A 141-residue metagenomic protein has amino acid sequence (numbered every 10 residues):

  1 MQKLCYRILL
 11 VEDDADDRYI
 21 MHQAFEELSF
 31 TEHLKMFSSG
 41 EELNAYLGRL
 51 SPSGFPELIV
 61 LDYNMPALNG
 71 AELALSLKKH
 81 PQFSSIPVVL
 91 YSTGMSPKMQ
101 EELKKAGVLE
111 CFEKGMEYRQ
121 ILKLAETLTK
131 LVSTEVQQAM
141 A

Functional and structural regions predicted by a protein language model:
Y6-F25, I59: Conserved acidic segment of CheY-like receiver
M36-L58: Acidic, metal-coordinating helix/loop segments flanking the phosphotransfer/catalytic sites of two-component signaling
L61-Y63: Active-site residues of response regulator receiver
M65-A67: Receiver (REC) domain active-site loop signature in two-component systems and cognate sites in sensor histidine kinases
Y91-S92: Hydrophobic/aromatic residues positioned on beta-strands within the core alpha/beta folds
L109: Short, glycine/charged-rich "phosphate-handling" switch motifs in NTP-dependent and phosphotransfer domains
M116-T127: C-terminal output helix
